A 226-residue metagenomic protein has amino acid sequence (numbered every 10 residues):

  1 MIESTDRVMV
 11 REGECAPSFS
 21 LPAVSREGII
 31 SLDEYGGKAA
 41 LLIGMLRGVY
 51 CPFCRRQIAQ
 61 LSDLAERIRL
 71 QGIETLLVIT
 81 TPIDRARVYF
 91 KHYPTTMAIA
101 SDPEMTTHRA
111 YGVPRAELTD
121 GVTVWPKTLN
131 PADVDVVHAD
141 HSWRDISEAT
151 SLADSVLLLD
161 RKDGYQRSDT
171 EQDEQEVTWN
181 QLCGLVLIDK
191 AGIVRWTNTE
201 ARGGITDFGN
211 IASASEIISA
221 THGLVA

Functional and structural regions predicted by a protein language model:
M1-D33: N-terminal "domain-start" segment that seeds a small globular fold
R11-E14, G37, L70, N180: A generic fold-level signal
P17, L42, L182-G184: Short loop/turn microsegments at loop-to-beta-strand junctions
I30-S62, I73-T75: Short active-site neighborhood of thiol/selenol oxidoreductases, capturing the structured segment around
M45, V78, I188: Catalytic metal- and UDP-sugar-binding loop of GT-A-like glycosyltransferases, i.e., residues flanking the conserved
Q57-A110: Structural microenvironment flanking redox-active thiols in thiol-disulfide oxidoreductases
D102-I205: Thiol/selenol-based redox catalytic cores and closely related redox-interacting motifs
A201-L224: A short, polar/charged loop-to-alpha-helix boundary motif
